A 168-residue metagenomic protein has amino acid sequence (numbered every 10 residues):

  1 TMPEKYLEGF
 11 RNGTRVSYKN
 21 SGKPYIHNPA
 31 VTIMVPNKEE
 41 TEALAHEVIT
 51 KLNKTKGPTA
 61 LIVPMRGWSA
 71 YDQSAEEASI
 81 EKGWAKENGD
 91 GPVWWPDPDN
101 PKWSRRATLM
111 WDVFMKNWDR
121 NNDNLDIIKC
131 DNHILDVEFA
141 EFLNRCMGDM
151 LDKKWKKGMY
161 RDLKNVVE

Functional and structural regions predicted by a protein language model:
T1: Oxyanion-binding "anion nests"
K5-E168: C-terminal non-catalytic interaction/assembly regions of soluble proteins
